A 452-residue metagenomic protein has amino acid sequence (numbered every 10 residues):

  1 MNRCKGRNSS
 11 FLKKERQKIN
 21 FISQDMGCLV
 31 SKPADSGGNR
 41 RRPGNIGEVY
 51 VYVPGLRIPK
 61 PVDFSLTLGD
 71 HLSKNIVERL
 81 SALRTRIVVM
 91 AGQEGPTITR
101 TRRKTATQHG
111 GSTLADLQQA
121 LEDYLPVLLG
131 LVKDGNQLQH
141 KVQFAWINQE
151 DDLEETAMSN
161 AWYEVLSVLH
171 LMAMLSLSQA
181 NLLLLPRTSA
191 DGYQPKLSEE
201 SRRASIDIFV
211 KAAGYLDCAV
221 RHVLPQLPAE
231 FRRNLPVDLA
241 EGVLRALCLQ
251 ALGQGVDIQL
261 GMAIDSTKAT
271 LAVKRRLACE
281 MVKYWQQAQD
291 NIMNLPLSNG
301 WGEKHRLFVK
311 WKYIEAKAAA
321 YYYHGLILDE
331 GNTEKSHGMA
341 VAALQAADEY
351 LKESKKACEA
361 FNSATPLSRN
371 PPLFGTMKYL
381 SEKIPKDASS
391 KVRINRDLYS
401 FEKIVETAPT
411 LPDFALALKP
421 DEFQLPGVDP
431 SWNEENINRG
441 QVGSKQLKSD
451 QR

Functional and structural regions predicted by a protein language model:
M1-Q24: Intrinsically disordered, low-complexity basic segments at termini and long loops, enriched in Pro/Gly and/or Arg/Ser
F21-M158, T188, D238, S266-V273 (+2 more regions): Eukaryotic intrinsically disordered, low-complexity segments enriched for acidic and Ser/Thr/Pro residues that serve as
A82, D116, D123, M172 (+11 more regions): Acidic, Ser/Thr-rich intrinsically disordered and amphipathic helical segments
Q119, A161-E164, R203, D207 (+1 more regions): Alpha-helical solenoid scaffolds
L138-L175, C218-Q226: Extended ligand-binding groove/face enriched in aromatic
D151, M158, S178-D238, I258-E280 (+1 more regions): Short coil/linker segments at helix-helix boundaries
L166-R187, V243-G261, K312, A316-L326: Amphipathic alpha-helical repeat scaffolds of TPR domains
L216-C218, H222-V223, R276-P296, A347 (+1 more regions): Long, amphipathic alpha-helical regulatory blocks in the mid-to-C-terminal portion of eukaryotic proteins
